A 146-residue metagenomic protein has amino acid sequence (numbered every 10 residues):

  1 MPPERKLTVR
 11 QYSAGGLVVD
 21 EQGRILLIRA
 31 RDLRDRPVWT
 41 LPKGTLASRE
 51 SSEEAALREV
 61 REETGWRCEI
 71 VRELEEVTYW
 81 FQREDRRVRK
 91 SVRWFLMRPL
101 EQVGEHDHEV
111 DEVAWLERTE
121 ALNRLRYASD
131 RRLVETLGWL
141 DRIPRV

Functional and structural regions predicted by a protein language model:
M1-P3, R98-P99: Short, C-terminally biased terminal segments at protein or domain edges
P2-L41: N-terminal strand-loop-strand
I25, R131-V134: Internal amphipathic alpha-helical segments of the cytochrome P450 catalytic fold
L46-R132: Unchanged
L133, R142-V146: Short, charged, intrinsically disordered terminal tails
L137-G138: Hydrophobic alpha-helical interaction segments
